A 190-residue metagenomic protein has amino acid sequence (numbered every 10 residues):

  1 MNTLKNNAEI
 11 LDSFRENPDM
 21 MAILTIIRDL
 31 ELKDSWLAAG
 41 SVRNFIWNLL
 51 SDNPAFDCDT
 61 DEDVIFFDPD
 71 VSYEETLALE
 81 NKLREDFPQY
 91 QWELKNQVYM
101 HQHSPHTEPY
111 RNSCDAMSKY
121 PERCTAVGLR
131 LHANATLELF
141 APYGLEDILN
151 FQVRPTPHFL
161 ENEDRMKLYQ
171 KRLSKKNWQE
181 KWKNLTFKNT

Functional and structural regions predicted by a protein language model:
M1-T190: Catalytic cores of the polymerase beta-like nucleotidyltransferase superfamily and closely associated nucleotide
